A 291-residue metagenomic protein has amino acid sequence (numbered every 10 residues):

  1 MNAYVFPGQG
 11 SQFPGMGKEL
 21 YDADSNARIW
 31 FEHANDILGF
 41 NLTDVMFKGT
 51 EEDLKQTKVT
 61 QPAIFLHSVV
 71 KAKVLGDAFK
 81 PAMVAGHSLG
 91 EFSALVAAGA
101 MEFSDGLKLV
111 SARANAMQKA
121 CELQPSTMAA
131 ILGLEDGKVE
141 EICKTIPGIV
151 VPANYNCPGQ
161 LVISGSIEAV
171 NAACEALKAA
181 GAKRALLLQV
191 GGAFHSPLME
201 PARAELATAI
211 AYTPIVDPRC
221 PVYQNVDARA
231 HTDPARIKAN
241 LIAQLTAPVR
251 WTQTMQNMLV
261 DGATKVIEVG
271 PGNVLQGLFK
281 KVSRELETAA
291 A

Functional and structural regions predicted by a protein language model:
M1-K138, L188, K265-A291: FabD-like malonyl-/acyl-CoA
Q9-S11, L38, A98-T246: Alpha/beta catalytic cores of group-transfer enzymes, especially the acyltransferase/condensing modules of polyketide
T60-P62, A193, P248: Glycine-rich phosphate/pyrophosphate-binding beta-alpha loops
G76, K178, L259-G262: Non-catalytic positions within long, well-ordered alpha-helices that form the structural scaffold/packing of enzyme
A169-V170, A209, G262, L286-A289: NAD(P)-dependent dehydrogenase/reductase Rossmann-like domain
A247-A263: A short, acidic, amphipathic alpha-helical segment used as a generic capping/interface helix at domain edges
